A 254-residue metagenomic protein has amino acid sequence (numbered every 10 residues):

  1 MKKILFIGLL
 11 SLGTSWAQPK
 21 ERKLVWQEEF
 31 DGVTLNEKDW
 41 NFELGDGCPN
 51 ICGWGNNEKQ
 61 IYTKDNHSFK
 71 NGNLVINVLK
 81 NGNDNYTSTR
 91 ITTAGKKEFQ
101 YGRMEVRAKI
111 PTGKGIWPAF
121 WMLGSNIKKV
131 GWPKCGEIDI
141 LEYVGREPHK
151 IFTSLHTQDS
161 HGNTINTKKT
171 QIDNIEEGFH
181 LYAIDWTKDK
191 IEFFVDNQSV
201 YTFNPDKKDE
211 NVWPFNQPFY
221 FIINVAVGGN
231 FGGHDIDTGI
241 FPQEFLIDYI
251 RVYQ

Functional and structural regions predicted by a protein language model:
M1-K20: Bacterial Sec-dependent N-terminal signal peptides
Q18-Q254: GH16 jelly-roll
